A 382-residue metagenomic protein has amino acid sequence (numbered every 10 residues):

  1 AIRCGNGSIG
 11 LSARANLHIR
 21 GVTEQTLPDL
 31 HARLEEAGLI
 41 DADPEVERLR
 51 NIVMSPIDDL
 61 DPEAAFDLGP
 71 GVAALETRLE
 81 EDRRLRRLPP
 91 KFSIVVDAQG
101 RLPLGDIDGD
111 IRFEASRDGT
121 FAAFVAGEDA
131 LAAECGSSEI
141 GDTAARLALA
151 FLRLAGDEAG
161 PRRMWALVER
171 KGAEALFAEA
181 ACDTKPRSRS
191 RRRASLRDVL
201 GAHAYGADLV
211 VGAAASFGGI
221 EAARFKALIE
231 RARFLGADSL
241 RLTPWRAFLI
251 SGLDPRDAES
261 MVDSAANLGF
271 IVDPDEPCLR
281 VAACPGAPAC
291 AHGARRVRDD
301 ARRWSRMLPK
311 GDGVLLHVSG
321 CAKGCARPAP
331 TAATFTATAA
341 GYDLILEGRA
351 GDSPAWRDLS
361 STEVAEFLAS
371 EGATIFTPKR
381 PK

Functional and structural regions predicted by a protein language model:
A1-F124, D129, E134-S138, D142 (+1 more regions): Small-residue-enriched alpha-helical segments and adjacent helix-cap loops that form tight helix-helix packing
S8-L11, L85-P89, L152-A175, C182-L196 (+4 more regions): Flexible, glycine/charged-enriched surface loops at secondary-structure junctions
L30, L75, M164, A173-A180 (+2 more regions): Generic structural signal of hydrophobic/aromatic residues within well-ordered alpha-helices of folded domains
I57, E80, L152, E169 (+5 more regions): Generic surface-pattern signal
F92-R170, A329, T334-K382: Mobile "lid/hinge" segments at catalytic clefts and subdomain interfaces of large enzymes
A181-E230, F234, I271: Gly/Thr-rich phosphate-binding loop signature of adenosyl cofactor/nucleotide-binding cores
